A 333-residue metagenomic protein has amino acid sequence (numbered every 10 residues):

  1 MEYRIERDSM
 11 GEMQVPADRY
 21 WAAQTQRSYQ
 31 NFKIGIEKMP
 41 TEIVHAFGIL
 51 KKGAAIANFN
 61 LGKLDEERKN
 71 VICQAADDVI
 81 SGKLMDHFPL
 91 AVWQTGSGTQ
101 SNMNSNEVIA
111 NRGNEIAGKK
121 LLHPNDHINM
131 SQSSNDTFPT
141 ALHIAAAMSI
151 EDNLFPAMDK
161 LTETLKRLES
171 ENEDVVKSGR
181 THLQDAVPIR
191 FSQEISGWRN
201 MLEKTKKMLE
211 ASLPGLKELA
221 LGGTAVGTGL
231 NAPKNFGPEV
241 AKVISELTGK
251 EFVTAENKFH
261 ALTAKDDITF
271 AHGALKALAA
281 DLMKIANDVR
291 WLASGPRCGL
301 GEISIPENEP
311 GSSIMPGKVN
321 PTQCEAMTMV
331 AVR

Functional and structural regions predicted by a protein language model:
M1-R333: Conserved, well-structured ligand/cofactor-binding cores
